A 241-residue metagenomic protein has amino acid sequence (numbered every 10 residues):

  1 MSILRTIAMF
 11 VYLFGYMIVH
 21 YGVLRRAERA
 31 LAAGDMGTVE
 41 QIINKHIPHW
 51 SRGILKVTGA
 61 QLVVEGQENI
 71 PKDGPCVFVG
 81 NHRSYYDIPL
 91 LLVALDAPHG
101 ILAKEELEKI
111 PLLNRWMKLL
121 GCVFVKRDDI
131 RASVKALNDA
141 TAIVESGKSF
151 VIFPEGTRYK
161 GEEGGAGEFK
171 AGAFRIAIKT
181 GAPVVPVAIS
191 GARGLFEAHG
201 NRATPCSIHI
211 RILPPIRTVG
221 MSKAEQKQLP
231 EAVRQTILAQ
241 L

Functional and structural regions predicted by a protein language model:
M1-Q41, K45, E65-K72, K227-L241: Membrane-interfacial terminal anchoring regions of lipid-handling membrane enzymes
I3-L4, V134-L241: Non-catalytic C-terminal accessory region of glycerolipid acyltransferases and related lyso-lipid remodeling enzymes
H20-A33, E40-N44, L55-T58, K72-I130: Catalytic core of membrane glycerolipid acyltransferases/transacylases, capturing the structured, soluble-facing
R52, P89, F174-R175: Active-site phosphate/pyrophosphate- and oxyanion-stabilizing loops and adjacent acidic/basic residues in soluble
V57-Q67: Membrane-helix interface/capping segments
V64, F78, I101, I152 (+1 more regions): Generic preference for hydrophobic
E65, L102-K104, K126-R127, P154 (+1 more regions): Thr-Gly-centered strand-to-loop micro-motif
